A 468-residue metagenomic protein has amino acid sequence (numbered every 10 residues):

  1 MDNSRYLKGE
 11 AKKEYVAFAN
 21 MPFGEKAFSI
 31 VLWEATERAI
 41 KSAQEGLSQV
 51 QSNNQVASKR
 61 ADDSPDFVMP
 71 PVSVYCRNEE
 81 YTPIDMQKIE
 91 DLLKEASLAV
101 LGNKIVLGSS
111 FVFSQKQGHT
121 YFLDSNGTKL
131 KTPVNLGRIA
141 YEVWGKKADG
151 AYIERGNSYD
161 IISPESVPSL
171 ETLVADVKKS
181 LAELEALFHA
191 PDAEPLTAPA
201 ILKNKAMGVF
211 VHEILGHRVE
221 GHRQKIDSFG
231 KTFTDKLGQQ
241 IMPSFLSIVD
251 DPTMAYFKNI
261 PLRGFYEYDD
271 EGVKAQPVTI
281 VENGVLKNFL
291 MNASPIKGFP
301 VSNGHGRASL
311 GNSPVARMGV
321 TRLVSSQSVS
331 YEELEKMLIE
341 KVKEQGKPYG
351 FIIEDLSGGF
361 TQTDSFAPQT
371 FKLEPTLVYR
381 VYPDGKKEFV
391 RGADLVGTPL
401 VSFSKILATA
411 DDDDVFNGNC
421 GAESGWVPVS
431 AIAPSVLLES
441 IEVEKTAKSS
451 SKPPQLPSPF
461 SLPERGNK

Functional and structural regions predicted by a protein language model:
M1-Y268, V273, P277, E282-V285 (+3 more regions): Active-site bordering "gate/hinge" segments that shape substrate access to catalytic or cofactor-binding pockets
K225, K236-K468: Dual-mode signal for accessory low-complexity, basic/Gly-rich regions
